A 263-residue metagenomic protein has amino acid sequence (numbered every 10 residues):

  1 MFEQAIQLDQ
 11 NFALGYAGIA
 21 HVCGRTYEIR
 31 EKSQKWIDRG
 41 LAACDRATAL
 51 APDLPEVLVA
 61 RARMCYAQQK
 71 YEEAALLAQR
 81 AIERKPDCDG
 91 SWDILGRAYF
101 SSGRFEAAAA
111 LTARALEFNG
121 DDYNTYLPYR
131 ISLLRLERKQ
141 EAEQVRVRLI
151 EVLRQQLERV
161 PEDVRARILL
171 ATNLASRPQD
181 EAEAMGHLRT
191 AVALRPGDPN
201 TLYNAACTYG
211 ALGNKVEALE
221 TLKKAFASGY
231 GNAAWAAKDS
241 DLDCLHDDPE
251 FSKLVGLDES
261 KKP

Functional and structural regions predicted by a protein language model:
M1-G18: Extended alpha-helical scaffolding segments used for macromolecular assembly and cargo binding
L14-P52, E56, M64-L76: Inter-helical turn/loop elements of alpha-helical hairpins
Q34, A43-C44, V59-P263: Alpha-helical protein-protein interaction modules
